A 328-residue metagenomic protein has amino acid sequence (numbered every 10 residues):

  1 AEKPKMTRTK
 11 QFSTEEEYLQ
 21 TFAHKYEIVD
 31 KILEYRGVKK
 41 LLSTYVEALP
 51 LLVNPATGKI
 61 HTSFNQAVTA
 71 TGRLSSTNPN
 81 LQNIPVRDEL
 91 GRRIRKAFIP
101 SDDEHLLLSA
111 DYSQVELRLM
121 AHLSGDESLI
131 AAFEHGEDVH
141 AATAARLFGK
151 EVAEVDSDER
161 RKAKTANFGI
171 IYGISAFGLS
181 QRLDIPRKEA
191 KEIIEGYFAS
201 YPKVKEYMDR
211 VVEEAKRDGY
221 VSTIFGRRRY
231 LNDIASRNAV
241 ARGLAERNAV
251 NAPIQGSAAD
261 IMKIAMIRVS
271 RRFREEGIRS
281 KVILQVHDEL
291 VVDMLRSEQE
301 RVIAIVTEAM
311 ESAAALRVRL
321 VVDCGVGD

Functional and structural regions predicted by a protein language model:
A1-E89, D102-L106, E116, A176 (+5 more regions): Conserved "right-hand" nucleotidyltransferase catalytic core of DNA-directed polymerases
A1-K3, R8-E15, S75, I94-D103 (+6 more regions): Short acidic (Asp/Glu) and glycine-rich catalytic loops that position anionic groups and cofactors
T57, H61-T62, Q66-T69, A145-R279 (+3 more regions): Conserved catalytic core of nucleic-acid polymerases
S63-V152: Function-dense linear segments that define catalytic or interfacial modules in macromolecule-processing proteins
P100-D102, E275-I278, I283-H287, A304 (+1 more regions): A structural signal for short secondary-structure junctions
S200-P202, E308-L316: A common structural junction motif
S297-A304: Short, conserved charged micro-motifs
A315-G325: Conserved short beta-strand edge segments in small beta-sheet-based binding/regulatory domains
